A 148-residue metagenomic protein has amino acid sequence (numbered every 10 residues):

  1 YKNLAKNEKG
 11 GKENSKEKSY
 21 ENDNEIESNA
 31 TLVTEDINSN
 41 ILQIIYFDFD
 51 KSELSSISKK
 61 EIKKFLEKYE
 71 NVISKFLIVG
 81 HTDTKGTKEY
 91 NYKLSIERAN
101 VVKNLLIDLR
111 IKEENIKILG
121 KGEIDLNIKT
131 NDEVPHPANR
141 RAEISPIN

Functional and structural regions predicted by a protein language model:
Y1-F76: Periplasmic peptidoglycan-binding/tethering modules of Gram-negative envelope proteins
K59, H81-N148: Periplasmic OmpA-like peptidoglycan-binding domain that tethers envelope proteins to the cell wall
